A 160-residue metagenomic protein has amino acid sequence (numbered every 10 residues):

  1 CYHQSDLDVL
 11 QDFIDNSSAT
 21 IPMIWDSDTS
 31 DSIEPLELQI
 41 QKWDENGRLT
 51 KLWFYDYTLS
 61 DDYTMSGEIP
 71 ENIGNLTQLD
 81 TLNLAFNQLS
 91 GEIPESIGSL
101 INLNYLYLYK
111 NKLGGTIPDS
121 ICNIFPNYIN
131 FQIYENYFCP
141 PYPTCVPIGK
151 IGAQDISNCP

Functional and structural regions predicted by a protein language model:
Y2-G74: LRR flanking "cap" motifs
N46-R48, G74-L79, G98-L103, N123-Y128 (+1 more regions): Leucine-rich repeat
L52-F54, D80-L84, N104-L108, I129-I133: Conserved hydrophobic beta-strand positions in leucine-rich repeat
Y57, Y63, N87, L108-N111 (+1 more regions): Consensus "Asn ladder" position of solenoid repeat domains
S66-G74, S90-E95, G114-C122, P141-T144: The feature encodes a structural signal of leucine-rich repeats
L103-Y105, K112-I117: Acidic, glycine-rich calcium-binding repeat modules characteristic of RTX/beta-roll and related beta-solenoid repeat
K110-L113, S120-C159: Leucine-rich repeat domain C-terminal region
